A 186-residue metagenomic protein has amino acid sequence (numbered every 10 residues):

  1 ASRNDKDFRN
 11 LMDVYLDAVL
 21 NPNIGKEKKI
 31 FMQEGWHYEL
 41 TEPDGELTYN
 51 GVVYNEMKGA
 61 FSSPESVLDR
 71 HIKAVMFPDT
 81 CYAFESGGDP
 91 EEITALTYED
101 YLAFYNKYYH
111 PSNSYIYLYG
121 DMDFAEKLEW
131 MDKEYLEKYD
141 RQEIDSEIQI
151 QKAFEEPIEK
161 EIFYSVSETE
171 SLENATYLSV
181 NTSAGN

Functional and structural regions predicted by a protein language model:
A1-D7, K28, T41-L47, G51 (+2 more regions): Non-catalytic beta-strand/loop surface segments
R3-K6, G120-A125: Helix N-cap motif at beta-to-alpha junctions
F8, L20-Q33: Short secondary-structure capping/junction motifs at helix and strand boundaries
R9-M12, Y54, D69, L128: Hydrophobic face of alpha-helices
D17-K26, K133-E143: A common structural junction motif
F31-W36, N55: Extreme N-terminal "head/tail" segments of very large remodeling/mechanoenzyme assemblies
